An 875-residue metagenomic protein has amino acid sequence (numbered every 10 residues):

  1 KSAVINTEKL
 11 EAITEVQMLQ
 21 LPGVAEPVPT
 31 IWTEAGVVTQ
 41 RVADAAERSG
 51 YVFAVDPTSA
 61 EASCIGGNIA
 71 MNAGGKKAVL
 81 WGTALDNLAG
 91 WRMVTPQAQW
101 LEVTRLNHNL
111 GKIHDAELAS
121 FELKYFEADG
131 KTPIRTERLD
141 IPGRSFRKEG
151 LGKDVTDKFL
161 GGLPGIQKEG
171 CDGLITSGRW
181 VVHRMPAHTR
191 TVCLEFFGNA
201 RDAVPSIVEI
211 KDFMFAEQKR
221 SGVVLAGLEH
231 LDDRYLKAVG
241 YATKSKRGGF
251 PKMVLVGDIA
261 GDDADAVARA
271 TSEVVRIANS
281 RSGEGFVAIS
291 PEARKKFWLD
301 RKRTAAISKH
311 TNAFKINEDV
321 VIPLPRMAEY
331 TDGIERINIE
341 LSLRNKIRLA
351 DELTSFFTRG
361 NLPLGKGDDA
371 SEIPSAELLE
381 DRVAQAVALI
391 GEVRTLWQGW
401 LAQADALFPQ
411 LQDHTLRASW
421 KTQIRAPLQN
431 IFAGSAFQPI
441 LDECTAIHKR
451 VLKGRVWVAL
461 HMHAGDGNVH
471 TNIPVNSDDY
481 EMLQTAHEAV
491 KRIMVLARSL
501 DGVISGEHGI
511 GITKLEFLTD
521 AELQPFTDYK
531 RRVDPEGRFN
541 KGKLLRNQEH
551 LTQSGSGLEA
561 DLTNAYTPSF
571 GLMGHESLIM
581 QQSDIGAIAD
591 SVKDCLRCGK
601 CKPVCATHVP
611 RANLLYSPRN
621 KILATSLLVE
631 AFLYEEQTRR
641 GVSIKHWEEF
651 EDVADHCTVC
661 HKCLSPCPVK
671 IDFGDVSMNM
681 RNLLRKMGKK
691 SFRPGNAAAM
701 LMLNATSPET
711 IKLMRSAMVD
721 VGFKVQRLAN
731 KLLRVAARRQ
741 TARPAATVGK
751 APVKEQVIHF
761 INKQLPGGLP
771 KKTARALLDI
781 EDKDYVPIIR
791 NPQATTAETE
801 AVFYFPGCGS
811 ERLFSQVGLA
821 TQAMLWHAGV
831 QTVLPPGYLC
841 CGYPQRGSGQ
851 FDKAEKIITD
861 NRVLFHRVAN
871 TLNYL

Functional and structural regions predicted by a protein language model:
K1-L10, A54, H461-G465: Glycine-rich N-terminal segment of FAD-binding domains in flavoprotein oxidoreductases, spanning the beta-loop-helix
N6-T7, R234, K244-K246, R301-I307 (+1 more regions): Flexible glycine/proline-rich, aromatic-decorated loop/lid segments
A12-D212, R538-N540, L551-N564, F570 (+1 more regions): FAD-binding subdomain of flavoenzyme oxidoreductases
G165-K168, L174-Q484: C-terminal substrate-recognition/cap domain of FAD-linked oxidoreductases
V182-R190, G248-V256, S308-F314, G467-I473 (+6 more regions): Short acidic (Asp/Glu) and glycine-rich catalytic loops that position anionic groups and cofactors
V267-T271, D479-A497, P525, Y529: Helical (often loop-to-helix) elements that flank the catalytic cores of nucleotide-handling enzymes
S308-T311, E635-L839, P844-L875: Iron-sulfur-cluster electron-transfer modules
A313, L500, G511-T513, L518-H656 (+4 more regions): Ferredoxin-type iron-sulfur electron-transfer modules and their immediate structural context
